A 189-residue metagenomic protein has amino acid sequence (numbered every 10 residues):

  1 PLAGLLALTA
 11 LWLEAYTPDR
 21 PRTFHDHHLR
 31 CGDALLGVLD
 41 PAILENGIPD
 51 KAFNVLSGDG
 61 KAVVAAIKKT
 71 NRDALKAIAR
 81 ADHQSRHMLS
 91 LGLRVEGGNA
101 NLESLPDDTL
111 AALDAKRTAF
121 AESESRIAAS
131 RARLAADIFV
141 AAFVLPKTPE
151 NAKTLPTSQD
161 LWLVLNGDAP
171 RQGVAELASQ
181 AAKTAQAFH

Functional and structural regions predicted by a protein language model:
P1-H189: SAM-dependent methyltransferase catalytic region
